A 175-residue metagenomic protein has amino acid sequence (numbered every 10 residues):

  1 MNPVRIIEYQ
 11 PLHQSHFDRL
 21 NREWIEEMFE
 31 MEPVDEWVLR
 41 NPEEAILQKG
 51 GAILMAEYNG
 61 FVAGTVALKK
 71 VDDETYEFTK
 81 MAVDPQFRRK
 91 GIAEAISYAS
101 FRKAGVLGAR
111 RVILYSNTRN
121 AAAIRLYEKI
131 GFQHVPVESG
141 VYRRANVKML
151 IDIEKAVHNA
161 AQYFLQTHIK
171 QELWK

Functional and structural regions predicted by a protein language model:
V4, E8-T79, D84-Q86, S97-A99 (+6 more regions): Acetyl-CoA-dependent GNAT
D84-K90, T118-R119: Active-site acidic-Proline motif in GNAT/NAT acetyltransferases
A104-S116: Conserved GNAT acetyl-CoA-binding A-motif
L114-A123, G140-A145: Conserved beta-strand-loop-alpha-helix junction that forms the acyl-donor binding cleft
Y127, F132: Conserved active-site tyrosine of GNAT-family acetyltransferases
